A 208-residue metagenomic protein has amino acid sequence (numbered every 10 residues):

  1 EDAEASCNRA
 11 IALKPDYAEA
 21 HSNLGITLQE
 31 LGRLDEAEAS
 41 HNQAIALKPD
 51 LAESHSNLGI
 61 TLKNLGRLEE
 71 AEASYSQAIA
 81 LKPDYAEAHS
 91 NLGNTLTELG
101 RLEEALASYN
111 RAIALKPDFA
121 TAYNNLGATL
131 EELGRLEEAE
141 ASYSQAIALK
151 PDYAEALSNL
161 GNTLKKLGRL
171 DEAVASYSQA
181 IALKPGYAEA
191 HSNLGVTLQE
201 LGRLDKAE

Functional and structural regions predicted by a protein language model:
E1-P15, A20, V196-E208: Low-complexity/repetitive intrinsically disordered segments
N8, E19-E30, H41-N42, E53-N64 (+5 more regions): Conserved alpha-helical positions within TPR/SEL1-like repeat arrays
